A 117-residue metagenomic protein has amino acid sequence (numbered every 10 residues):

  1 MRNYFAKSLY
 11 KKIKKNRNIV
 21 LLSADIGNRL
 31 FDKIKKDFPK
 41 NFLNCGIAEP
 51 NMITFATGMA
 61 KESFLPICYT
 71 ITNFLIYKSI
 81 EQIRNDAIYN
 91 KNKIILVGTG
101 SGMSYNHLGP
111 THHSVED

Functional and structural regions predicted by a protein language model:
M1-D117: Thiamine diphosphate
